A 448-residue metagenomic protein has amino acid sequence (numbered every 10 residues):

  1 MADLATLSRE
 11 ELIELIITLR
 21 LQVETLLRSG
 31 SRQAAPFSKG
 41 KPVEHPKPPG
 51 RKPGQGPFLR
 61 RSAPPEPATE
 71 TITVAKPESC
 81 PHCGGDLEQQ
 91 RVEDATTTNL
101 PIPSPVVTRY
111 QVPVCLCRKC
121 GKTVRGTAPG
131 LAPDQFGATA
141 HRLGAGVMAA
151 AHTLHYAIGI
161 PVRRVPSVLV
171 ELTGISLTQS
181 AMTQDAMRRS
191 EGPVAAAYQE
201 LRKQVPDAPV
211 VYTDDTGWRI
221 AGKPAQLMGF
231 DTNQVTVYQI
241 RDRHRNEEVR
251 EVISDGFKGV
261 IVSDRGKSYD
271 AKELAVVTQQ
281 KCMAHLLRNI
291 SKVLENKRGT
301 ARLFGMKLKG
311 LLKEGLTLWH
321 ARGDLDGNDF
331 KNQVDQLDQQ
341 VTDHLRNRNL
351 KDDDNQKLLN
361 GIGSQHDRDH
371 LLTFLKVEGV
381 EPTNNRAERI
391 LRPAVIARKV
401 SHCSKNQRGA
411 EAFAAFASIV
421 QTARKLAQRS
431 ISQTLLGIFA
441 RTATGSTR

Functional and structural regions predicted by a protein language model:
M1-T139, T213, S263: Short, flexible loop/hinge motifs at secondary-structure junctions
V114-L116, G121-R448: Catalytic center-proximal scaffold of phosphoryl-transfer enzymes
